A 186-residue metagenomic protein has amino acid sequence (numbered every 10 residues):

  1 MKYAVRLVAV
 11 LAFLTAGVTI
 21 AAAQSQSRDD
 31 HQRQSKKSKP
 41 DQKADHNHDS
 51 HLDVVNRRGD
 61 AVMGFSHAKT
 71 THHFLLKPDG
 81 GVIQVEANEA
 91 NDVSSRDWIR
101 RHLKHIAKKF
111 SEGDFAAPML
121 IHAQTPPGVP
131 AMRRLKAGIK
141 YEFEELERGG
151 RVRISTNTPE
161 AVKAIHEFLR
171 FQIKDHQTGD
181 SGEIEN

Functional and structural regions predicted by a protein language model:
M1-V8: Bacterial N-terminal signal peptides that target proteins for export
V8-G17: Bacterial N-terminal signal peptides
T19-N186: Intrinsically disordered, low-complexity terminal tails/loops enriched in metal-binding residues
